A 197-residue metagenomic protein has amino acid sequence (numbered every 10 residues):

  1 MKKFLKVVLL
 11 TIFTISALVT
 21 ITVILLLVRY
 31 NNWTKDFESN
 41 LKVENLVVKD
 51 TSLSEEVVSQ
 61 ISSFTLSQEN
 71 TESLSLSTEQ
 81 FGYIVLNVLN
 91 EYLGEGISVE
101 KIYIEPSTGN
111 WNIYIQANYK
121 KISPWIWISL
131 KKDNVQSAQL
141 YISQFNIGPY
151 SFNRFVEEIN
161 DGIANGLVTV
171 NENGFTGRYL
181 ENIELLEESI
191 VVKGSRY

Functional and structural regions predicted by a protein language model:
K3-F13, A17-Y197: Extracellular/lumenal and peripheral-membrane lipid-interaction modules
